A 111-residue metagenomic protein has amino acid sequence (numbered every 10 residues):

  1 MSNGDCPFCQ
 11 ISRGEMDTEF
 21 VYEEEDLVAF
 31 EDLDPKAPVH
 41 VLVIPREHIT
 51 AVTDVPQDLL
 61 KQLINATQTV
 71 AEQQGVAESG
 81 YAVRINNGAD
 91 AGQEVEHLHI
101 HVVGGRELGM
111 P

Functional and structural regions predicted by a protein language model:
M1-P111: HIT superfamily nucleotide-processing domains
